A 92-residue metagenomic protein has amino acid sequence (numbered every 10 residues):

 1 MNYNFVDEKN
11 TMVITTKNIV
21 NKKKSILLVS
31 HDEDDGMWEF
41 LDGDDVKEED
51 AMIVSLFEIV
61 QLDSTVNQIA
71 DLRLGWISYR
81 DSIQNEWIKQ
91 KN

Functional and structural regions predicted by a protein language model:
M1-F5, F40, Q90-N92: A broad, low-specificity signal for short, low-complexity segments enriched in glycine/proline and polar/charged
M1-K17: Negatively charged, low-complexity tracts enriched in Asp/Glu with abundant Ser/Thr
N4-K9, L28-H31, V66-I69: Short linear motifs in intrinsically disordered
M12-M37: Amphipathic, interaction-prone secondary-structure segments
V29, S78-R80: A structural signal for short hydrophobic beta-strand segments in well-ordered beta-sheet cores
D32-L74: Acidic, aromatic-enriched beta-alpha/helix-loop junctions
D81-N92: Low-complexity intrinsically disordered segments
